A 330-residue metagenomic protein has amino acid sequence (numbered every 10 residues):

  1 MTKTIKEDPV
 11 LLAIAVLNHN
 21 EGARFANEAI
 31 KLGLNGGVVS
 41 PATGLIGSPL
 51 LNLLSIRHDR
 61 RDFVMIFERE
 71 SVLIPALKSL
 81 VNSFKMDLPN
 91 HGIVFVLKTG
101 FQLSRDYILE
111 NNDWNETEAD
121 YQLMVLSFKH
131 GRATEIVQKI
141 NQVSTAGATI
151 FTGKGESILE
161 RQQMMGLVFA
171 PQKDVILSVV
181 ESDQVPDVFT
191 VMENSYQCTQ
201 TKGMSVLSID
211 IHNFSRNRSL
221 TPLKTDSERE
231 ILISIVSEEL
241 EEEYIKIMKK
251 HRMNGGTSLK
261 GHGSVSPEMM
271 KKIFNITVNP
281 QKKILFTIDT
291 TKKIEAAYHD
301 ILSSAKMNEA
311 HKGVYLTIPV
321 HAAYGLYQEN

Functional and structural regions predicted by a protein language model:
M1-N330: Positively charged, small/polar-rich N-terminal and surface patches that mediate targeting and assembly and bind
